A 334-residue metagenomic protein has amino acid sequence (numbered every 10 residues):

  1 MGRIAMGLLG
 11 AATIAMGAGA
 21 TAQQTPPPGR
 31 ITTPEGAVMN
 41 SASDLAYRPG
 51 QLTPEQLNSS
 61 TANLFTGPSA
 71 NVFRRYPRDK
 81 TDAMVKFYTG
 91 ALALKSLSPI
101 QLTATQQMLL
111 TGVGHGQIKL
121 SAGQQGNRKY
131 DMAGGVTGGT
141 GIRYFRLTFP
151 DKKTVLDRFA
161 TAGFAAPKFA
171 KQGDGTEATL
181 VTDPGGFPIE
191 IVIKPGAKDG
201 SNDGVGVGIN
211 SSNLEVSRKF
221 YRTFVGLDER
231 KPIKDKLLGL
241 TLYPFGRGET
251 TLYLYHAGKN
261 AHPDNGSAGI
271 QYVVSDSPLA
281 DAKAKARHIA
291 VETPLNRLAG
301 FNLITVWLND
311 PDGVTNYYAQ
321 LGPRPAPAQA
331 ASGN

Functional and structural regions predicted by a protein language model:
M1-G2: N-terminal secretory signal peptides that target proteins for export/translocation
A5-M16: Bacterial N-terminal signal peptides
A18-A22: Sec/Tat signal peptide C-region and signal peptidase I cleavage site
Q23-G67, L156-I209, P232-K236, L240-G246 (+2 more regions): Vicinal oxygen chelate
P28-G29, P34-G36, T53, N63-T66 (+4 more regions): Core segments of cupin and vicinal oxygen chelate
G67-D79, M108-G112, K129-F159, E177-T182 (+5 more regions): Vicinal oxygen chelate
H115-K119, G186-I189, E249-Y253, H262 (+1 more regions): Short, charged/polar, Gly/Pro-enriched secondary-structure boundary elements
L120-R128, E190-K194, L254-A257, A319-L321: Amphipathic N-proximal alpha-helical interface segments
